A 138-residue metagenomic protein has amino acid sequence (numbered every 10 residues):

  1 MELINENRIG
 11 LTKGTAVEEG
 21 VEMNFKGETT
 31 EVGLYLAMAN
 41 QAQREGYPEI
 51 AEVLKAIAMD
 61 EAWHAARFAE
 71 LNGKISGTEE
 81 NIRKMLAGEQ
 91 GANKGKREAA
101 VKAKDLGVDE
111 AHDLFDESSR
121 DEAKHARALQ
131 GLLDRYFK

Functional and structural regions predicted by a protein language model:
M1-K138: Non-heme di-metal
